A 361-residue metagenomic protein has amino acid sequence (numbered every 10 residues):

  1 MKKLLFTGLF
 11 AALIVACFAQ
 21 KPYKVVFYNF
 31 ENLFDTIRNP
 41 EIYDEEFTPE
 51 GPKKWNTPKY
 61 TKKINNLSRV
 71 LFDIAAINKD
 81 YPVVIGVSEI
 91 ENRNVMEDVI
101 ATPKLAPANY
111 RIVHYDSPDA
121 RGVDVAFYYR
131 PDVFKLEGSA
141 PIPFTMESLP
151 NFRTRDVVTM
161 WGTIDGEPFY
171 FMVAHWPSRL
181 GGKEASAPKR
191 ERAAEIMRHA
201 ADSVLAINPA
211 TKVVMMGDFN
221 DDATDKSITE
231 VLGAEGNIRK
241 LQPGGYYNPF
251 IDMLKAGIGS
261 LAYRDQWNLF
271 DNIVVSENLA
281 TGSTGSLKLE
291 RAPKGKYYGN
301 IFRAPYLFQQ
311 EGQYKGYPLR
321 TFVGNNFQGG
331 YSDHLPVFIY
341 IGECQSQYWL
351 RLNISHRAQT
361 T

Functional and structural regions predicted by a protein language model:
M1-P22, T361: Bacterial Sec-dependent N-terminal signal peptides
F18-P103, V113-V125, Y297-N300, Q310-K315 (+1 more regions): N-terminal, active-site-proximal structural segment of metallo-dependent hydrolase catalytic domains
K24-F27, V83-S88, R111-H114, V125-Y129 (+8 more regions): Structural recognition of the beta-strand scaffold that forms the well-ordered cores of secreted hydrolase catalytic
P49-Y60, Y81-V87, H114-Y115, M146-S148 (+4 more regions): Second-shell loop/turn segments in exported
F72-A76, N92-L105, V133, R198-P209 (+3 more regions): Sec-exported extracytoplasmic/periplasmic mature domains
I90-Y170, A174-W176: Structured beta-strand-rich core segments of catalytic domains in phosphoester-bond hydrolases
H114, V158-M253: Extracytoplasmic, non-cytosolic globular domains
S203-V213, D221-N353: Metal-dependent phosphoester-hydrolase catalytic domains
